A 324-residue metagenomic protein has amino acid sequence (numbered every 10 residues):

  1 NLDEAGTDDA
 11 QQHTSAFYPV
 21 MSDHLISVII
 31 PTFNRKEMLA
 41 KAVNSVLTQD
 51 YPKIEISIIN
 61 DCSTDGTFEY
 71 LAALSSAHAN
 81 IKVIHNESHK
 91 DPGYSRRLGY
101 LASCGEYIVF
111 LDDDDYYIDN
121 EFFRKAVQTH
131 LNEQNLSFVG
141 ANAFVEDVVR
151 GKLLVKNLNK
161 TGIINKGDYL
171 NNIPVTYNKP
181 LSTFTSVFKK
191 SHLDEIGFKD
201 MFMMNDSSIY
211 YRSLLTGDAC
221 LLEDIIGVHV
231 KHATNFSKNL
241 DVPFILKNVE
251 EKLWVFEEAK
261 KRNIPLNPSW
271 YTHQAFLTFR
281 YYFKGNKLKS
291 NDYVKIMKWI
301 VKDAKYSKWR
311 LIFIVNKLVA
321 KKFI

Functional and structural regions predicted by a protein language model:
L2-E4, A10-L47: N-proximal low-complexity "stem/linker" segments adjacent to membrane-targeting elements
F17-Y18, P174-T176, M203, S208 (+2 more regions): C-terminal subregions of glycosyltransferases and related glycan-biosynthesis enzymes
N34, V46, D61-S63, K90: Conserved short acidic donor-positioning loop in nucleotide-sugar-dependent glycosyltransferases
N60-E69, S88, D112, Y116: A conserved acidic beta->alpha catalytic loop
N86-S103, D113: Glycine-rich, basic loop-to-helix element that forms the pyrophosphate-binding segment of sugar-nucleotide handling
I108: Short aromatic/hydrophobic "clamp" motif used to bind/position activated sugar donors
E121-L154: Conserved donor NDP-sugar-binding/catalytic core segment of glycosyltransferases
A141, K160-P243: Conserved nucleotide-sugar donor-binding catalytic segment
